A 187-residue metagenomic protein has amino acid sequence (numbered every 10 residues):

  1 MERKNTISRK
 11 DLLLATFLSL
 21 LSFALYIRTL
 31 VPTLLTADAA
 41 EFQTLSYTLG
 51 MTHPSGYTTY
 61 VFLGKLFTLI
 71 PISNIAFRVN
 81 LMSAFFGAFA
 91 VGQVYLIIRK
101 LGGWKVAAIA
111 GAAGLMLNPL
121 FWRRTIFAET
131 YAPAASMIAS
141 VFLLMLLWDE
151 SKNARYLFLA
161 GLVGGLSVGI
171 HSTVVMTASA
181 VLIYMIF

Functional and structural regions predicted by a protein language model:
M1-L25: Start-transfer (signal-anchor) and selected internal transmembrane alpha helices of multi-pass inner/ER membrane
L12-F17, V94-L117, A135-S136, R155: Transmembrane-helix signature of polytopic, membrane-embedded enzymes that assemble or transfer cell-envelope glycans
T16, L81-G102, S140-L144: Transmembrane-helix motifs of polytopic, lipid-linked glycan transferases
A37, L120-Y131: Short acidic/glycine- and proline-prone juxtamembrane loop motifs at membrane-interface regions of multi-pass membrane
L45-T48, A112, Y156-I170, L182: Membrane-interface alpha helices of multi-pass inner-membrane proteins
T58, F62, I70-G92, R124 (+1 more regions): Loop-to-helix entry region of an early transmembrane alpha helix in multi-pass inner-membrane enzymes
K100-G102, V141-A160, G164-S167, M185-I186: Membrane-interface transmembrane helices that cradle and orient dolichyl/undecaprenyl
T177-F187: Perimembrane helix-loop-helix junctions
